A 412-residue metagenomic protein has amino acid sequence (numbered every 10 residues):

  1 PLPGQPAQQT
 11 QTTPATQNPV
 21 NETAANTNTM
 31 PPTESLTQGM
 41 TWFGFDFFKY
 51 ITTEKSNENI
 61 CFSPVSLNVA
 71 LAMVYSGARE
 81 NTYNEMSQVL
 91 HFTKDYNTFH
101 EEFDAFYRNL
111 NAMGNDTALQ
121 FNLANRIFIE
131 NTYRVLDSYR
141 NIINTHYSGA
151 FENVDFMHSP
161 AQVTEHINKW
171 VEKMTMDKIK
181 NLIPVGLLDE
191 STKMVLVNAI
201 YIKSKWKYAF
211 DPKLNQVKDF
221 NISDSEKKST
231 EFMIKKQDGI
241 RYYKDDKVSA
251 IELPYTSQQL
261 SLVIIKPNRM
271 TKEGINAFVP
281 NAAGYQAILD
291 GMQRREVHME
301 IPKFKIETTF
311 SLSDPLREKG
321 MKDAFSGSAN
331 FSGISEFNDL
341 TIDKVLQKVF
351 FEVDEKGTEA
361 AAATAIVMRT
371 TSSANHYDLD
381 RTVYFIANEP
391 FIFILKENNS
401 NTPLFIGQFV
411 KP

Functional and structural regions predicted by a protein language model:
P1-H158, N398, F409: Detector for small/aliphatic-rich hydrophobic stretches
G44, K247-A250, K348, N388-I392: Short glycine-rich loop/turn motifs
N57, Y96-N268, E273, L289-D378: Non-catalytic, conformational "gating/processing" segments within enzyme and secreted inhibitor domains
C61, V69, S261-I264, I394 (+1 more regions): Structural recognition of the beta-strand scaffold that forms the well-ordered cores of secreted hydrolase catalytic
M86-L90, F210-V217, E273-G284: Short Gly/aromatic-enriched secondary-structure transition segments
G186, D380-A387: Exposed beta-sheet edge/beta-hairpin loop segments within beta-rich domains
F385, P390-P412: C-terminal or internal capping secondary-structure element at the end of a domain, subdomain, or sheet
